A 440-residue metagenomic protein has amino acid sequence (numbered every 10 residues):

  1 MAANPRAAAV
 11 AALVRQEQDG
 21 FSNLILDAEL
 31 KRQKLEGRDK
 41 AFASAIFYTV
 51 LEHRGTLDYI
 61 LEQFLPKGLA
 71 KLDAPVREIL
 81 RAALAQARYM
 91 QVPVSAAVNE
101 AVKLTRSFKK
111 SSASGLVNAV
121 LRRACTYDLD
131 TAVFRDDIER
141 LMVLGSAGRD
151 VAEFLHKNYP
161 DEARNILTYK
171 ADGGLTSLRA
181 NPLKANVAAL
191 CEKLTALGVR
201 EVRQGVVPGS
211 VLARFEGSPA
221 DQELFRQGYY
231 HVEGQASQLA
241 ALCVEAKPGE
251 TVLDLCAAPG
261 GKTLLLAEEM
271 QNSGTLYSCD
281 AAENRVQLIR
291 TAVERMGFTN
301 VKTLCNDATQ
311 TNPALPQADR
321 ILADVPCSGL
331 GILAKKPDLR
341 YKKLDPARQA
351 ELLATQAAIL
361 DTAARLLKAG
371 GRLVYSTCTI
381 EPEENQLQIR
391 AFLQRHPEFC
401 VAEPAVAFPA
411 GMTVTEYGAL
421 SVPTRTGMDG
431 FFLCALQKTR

Functional and structural regions predicted by a protein language model:
M1-R440: S-adenosylmethionine
